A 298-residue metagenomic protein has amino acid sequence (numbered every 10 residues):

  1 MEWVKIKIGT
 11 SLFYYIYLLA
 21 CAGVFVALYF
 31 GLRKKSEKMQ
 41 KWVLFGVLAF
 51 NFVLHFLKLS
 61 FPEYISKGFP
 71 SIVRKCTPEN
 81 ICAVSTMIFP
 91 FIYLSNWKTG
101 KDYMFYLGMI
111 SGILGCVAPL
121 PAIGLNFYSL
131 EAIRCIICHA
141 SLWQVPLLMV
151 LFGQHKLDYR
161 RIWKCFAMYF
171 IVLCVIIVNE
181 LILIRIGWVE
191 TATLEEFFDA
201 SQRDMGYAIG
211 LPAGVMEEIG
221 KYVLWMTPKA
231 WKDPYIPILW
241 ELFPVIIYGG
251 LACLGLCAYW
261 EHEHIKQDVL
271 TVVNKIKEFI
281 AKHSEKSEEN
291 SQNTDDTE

Functional and structural regions predicted by a protein language model:
K5-L19, I162-I171, I186-L254: Membrane-interface transmembrane-helix boundary segments in multi-pass integral membrane proteins
Y15-G23, K75-I88, M104, V117 (+1 more regions): Membrane-embedded alpha-helical segments of multi-pass membrane proteins, especially the transmembrane helices
V24-Y29, T86-P90, S141-R160, C174 (+1 more regions): Alpha-helical transmembrane segments in multipass membrane proteins, preferentially the mid-helix core
G31-V43, L94-D102, F152-W163: Membrane-interface helix-boundary motifs at transmembrane edges
Q40-Y93: A glycine-rich, hydrophobic loop/mini-helix early in the fold
F50-S60, G108-L120, Y169-L181: Aromatic-anchored segments of alpha-helical transmembrane domains
Y64-I72, S95-T99, L120-R134: Membrane-interface helix caps and helix-loop-helix hairpins in membrane proteins
E263-D296: Short, highly charged, low-complexity non-transmembrane loops/tails of multi-pass membrane proteins
